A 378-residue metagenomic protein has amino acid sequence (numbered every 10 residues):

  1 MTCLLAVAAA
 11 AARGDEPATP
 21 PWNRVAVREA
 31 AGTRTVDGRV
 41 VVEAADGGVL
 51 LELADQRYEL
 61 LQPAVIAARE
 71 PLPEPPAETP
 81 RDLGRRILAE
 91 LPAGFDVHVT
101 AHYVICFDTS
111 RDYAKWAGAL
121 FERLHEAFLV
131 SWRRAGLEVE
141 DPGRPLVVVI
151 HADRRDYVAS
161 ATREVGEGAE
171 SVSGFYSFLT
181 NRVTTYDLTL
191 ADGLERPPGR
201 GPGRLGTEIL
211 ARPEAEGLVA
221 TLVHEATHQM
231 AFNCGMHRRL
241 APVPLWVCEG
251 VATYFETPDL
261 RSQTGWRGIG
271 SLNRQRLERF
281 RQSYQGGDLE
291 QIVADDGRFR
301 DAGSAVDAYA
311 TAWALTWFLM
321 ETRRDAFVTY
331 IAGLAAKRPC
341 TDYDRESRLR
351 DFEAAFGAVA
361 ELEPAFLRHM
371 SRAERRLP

Functional and structural regions predicted by a protein language model:
M1-A8: Bacterial N-terminal signal peptides
A11-A135, S160-A161: Compositionally biased alpha-helical segments
A30, A54-Q56, P63-I66, P71 (+6 more regions): Solvent-exposed coil/turn segments that connect beta secondary-structure elements in extracytoplasmic/periplasmic
D46-G48, L61, V158, E195 (+2 more regions): Short acidic, gly/pro-rich beta-turn/loop elements at beta-sheet edges and active-site/ligand-binding grooves
E90, E167, S171-T185, G193 (+3 more regions): Acidic/His/Gly-enriched intrinsically disordered linker/tail segments that often contain short helix/coil "MoRF-like"
P92-R239, P244, P339, E346-E353: Juxtacatalytic substrate-recognition/specificity segment
